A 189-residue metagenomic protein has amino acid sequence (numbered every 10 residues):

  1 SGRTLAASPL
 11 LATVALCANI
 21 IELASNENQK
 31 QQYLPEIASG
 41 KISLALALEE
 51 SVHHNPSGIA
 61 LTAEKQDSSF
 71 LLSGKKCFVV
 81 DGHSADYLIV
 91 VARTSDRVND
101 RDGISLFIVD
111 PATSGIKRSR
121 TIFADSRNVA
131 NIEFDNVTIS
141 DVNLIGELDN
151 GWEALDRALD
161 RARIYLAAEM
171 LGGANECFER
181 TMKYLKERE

Functional and structural regions predicted by a protein language model:
S1-Q31, P35-G40, V80-Y87: Internal helix-loop-helix
L10, S51-H54, F78-D81, R97-V98 (+1 more regions): Short Gly/Pro-enriched turn/cap motifs at secondary-structure boundaries
N26, G74, F107, I132-F134 (+1 more regions): Residue-level signal for inorganic ion chemistry
Y33, G58-I59, K75-C77, R118-T121: Short beta-alpha junctions and helix-cap segments that line functional grooves
G40-S51: A short, Trp-centered hydrophobic/proline-enriched beta-strand micro-motif
L61-E64: A structural signal for short hydrophobic beta-strand segments in well-ordered beta-sheet cores
S73-K117: A short core secondary-structure module
I116-E189: Glycine-rich beta->alpha junctions and the first turn(s) of the following alpha-helix
